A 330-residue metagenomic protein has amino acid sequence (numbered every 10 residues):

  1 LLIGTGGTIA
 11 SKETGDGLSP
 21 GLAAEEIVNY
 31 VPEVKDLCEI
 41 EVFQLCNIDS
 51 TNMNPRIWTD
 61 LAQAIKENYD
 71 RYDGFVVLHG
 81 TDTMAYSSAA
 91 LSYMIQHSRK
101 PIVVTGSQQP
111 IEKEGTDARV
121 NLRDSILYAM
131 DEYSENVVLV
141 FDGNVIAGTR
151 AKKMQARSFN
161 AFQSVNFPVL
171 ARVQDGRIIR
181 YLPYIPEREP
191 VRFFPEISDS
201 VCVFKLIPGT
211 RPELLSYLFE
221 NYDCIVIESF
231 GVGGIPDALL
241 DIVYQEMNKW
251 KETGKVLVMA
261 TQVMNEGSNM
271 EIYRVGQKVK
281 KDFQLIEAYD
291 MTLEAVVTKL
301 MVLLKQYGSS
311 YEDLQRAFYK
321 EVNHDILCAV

Functional and structural regions predicted by a protein language model:
L1-E67, N265: ATP/NTP phosphate-donor binding region
I3-G4, A23-V34, A147-L239, N323-V330: Accessory alpha-helical/coil subdomains and C-terminal extensions that flank or cap enzyme catalytic cores
I3-G4, V77-H79, V103-G106, V138-D142 (+3 more regions): Short beta-strand segments
K12-D16, S88-A89, E114-D117, A147-K153 (+1 more regions): Short acidic, glycine/serine/threonine-rich loops at helix termini
V77-K100, D237-Q245, G276: Short Gly/Thr/Asp-enriched flexible loops that form oxyanion-binding sites at enzyme active sites
S88-R119, I126-E132, W250-T261: Short, acidic/small-residue loops that bind anionic groups at enzyme active sites
V104-Q174: Internal gly/pro-rich beta-alpha loop/helix module that stabilizes soluble enzyme cofactors or their anionic handles
V232-V330: C-terminal non-catalytic interaction/assembly regions of soluble proteins
